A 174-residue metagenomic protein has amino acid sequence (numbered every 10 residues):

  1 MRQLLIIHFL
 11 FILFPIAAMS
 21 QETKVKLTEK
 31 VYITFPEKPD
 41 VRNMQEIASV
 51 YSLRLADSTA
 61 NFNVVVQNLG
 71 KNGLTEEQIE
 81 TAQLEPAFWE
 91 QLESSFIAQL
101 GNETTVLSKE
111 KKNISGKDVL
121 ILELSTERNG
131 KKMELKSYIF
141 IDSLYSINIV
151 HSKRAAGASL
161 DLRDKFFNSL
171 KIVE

Functional and structural regions predicted by a protein language model:
M1-T23: Bacterial Sec-dependent N-terminal signal peptides
A18-Y32, T75-E80, V173: Sec-dependent signal peptide cleavage junction
Q21, L27, E37-P39, S143-E174: Surface-exposed amphipathic alpha-helical segments
T23-K24, T34-M44, F96-K112, K171-V173: Short secondary-structure junctions
K26-T28, T34-P36, R42, R54-A56 (+3 more regions): A structural detector for beta-sheet-dominated domains
V31, F35, L84, F88 (+2 more regions): Stable alpha-helical elements in mature extracytoplasmic
I47-E134: Conserved polar/disulfide-associated segments of primarily extracytoplasmic proteins
L135-Y145: A short, solvent-exposed beta-edge/loop patch
